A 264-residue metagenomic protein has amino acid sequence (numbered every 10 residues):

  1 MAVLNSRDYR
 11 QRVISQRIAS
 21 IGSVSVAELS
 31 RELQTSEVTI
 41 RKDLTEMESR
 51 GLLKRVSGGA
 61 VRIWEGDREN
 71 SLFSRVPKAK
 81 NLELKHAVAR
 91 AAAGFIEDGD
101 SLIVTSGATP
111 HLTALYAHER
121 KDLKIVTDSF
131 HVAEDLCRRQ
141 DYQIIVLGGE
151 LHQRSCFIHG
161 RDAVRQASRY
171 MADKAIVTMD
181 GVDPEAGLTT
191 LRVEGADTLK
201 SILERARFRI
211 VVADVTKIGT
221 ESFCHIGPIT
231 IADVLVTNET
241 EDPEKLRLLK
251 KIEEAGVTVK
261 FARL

Functional and structural regions predicted by a protein language model:
A2-A27, R31-Q34, V38-I103, A114-E119 (+1 more regions): HTH-adjacent hinge/linker in prokaryotic transcriptional regulators
A2-Q16, S20-L29, Q34-S36, S49 (+2 more regions): Conserved phosphate- and dinucleotide-binding cores of soluble alpha/beta proteins, encompassing both enzyme active
R75-A79, D122, L188-R192: Short glycine-enriched, charge-decorated loop/helix-capping segments at active-site entrances that position
A108-H111: Gly/Ser/Thr-rich loops at beta-strand to alpha-helix junctions that form or flank small-molecule/cofactor-binding
R120-K121, A206: A structural signal for short coil/turn segments at secondary-structure junctions
